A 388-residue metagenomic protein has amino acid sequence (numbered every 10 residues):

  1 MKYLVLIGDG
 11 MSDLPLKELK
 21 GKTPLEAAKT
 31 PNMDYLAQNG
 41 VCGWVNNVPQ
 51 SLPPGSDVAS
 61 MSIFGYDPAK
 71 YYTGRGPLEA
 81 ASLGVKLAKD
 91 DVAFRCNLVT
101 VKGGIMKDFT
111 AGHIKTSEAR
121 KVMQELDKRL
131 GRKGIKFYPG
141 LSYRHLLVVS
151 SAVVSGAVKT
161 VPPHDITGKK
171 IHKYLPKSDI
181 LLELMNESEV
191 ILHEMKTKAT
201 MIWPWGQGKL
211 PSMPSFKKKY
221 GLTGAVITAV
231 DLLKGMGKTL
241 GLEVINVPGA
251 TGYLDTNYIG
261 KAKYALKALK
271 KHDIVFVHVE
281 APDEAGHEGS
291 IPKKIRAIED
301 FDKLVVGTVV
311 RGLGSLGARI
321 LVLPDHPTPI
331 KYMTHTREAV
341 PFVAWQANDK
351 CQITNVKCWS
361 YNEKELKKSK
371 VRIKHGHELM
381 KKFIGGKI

Functional and structural regions predicted by a protein language model:
M1-I388: Feature captures the catalytic ectodomains and active-site-proximal regions of enzymes that hydrolyze or transfer
